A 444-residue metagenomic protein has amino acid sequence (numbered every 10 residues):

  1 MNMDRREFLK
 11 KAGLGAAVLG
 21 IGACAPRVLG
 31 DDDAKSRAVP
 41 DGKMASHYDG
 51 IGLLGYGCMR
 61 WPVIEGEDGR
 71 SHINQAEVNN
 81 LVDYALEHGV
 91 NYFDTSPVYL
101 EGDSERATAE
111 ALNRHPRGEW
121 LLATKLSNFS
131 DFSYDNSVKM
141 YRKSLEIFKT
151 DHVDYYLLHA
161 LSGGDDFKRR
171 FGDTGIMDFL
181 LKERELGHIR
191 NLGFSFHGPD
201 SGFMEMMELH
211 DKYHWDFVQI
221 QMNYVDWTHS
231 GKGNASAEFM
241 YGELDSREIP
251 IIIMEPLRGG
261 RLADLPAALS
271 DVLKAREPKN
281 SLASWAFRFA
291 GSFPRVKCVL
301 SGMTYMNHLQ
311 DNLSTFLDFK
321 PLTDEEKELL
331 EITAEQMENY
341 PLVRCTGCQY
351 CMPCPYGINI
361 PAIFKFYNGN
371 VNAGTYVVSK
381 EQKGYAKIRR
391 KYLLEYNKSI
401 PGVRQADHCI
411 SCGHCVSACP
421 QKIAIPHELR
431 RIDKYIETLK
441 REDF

Functional and structural regions predicted by a protein language model:
N2-W120, F179, E185: N-terminal binding-site loop/beta-alpha segment at the start of enzyme catalytic domains that lines or forms
Y56, F93, T108, L122 (+6 more regions): Conserved, mostly hydrophobic/aromatic
Y56, T95, T124, Y155-L158 (+3 more regions): Conserved beta-strand positions
I64-E65, D131-I252, L257, D264 (+3 more regions): Glycine/proline-rich, positively charged, aromatic-decorated active-site loop/lid region on the catalytic face
N91, H214, F239-F444: Structured C-terminal cap/extension of enzyme domains
Y92-Y99, R190-S195, C298-L300, C419: Short catalytic-loop micro-motif centered on adjacent basic/acidic residues
R106-P116, E208-V218, S270-D271, L313-F319: Short, electropositive alpha-helical surface patch
